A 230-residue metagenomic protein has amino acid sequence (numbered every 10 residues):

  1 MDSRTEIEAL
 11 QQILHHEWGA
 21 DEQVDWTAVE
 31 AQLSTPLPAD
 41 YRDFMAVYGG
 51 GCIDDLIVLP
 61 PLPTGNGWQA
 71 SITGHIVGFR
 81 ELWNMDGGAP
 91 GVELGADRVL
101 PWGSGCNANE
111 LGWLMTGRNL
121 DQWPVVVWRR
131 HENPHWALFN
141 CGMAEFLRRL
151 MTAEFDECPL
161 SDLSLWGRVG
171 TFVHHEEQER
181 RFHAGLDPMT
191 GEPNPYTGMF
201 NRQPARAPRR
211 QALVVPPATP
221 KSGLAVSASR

Functional and structural regions predicted by a protein language model:
M1-N109, P159, E176-S229: A surface-exposed partner-binding patch
W18-G19, R118-D121: Helix-boundary capping/turn motifs
G51, A108, N119, T152-A153: Short loop/turn segments at secondary-structure transitions that flank enzyme active sites
E110-M115, P124, A137-F139: A short secondary-structure junction signal
L114-N119, V127-R129: Low-complexity, glycine/alanine/valine/leucine- and proline-rich hydrophobic stretches
L120-Q122, P134-H135: A short local loop/turn or secondary-structure capping micro-motif enriched for an aromatic residue
V127-E157: Compact, glycine/acidic-enriched structural inserts
F146-E177: Extended, acidic-biased charged interface segments
